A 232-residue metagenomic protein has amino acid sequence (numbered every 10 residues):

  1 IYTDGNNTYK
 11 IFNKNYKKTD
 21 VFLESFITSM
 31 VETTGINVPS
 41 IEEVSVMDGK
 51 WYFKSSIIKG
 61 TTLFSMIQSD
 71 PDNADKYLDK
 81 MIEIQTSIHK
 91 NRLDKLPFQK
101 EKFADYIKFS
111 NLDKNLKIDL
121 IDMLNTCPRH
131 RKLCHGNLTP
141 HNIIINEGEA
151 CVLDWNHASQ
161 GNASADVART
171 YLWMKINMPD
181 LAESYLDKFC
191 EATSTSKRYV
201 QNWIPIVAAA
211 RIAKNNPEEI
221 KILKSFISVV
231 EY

Functional and structural regions predicted by a protein language model:
I1-F22, S29: ATP-binding glycine-rich loop module of kinase domains
F26-N37, I88: Structural motif at the C-terminus of the N-lobe alphaC helix and the adjacent alphaC-beta4 loop of the Hanks-type
S40-W51: Short beta-strand micro-motifs within the conserved protein kinase catalytic domain, predominantly in the N-lobe
G49-T62: Conserved short submotifs of the Hanks-type protein kinase catalytic core that shape the nucleotide-binding pocket
P71-Q99: Internal "kinase-insert"/substrate-recognition segments embedded within catalytic cores of ATP-dependent enzymes
H89-G136, P140, N146, C151: An alpha-helical support segment within catalytic cores of ATP-dependent transferases
D154-A158: Activation of the activation-loop gatekeeper triad in protein kinase-fold domains
R169-Y232: Helix-rich C-terminal or lid/interface subdomains of diverse kinases
